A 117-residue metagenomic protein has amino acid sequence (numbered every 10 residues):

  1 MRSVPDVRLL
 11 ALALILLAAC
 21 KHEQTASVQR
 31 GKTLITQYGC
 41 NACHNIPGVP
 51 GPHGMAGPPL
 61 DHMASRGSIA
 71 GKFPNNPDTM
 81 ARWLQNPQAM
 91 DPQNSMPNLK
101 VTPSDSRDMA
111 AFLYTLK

Functional and structural regions predicted by a protein language model:
M1-C20: Sec-dependent bacterial lipoprotein signal peptides
A19, G39, P47, Q88 (+1 more regions): Conserved functional loop/turn residues at catalytic and ligand-binding sites
A19-T36: Electrostatic cytochrome c docking/interface patches
K21-Q24, C43-P50, S65, Q85: Detector for the c-type heme attachment site
G31, Q37-P47, M80, M96 (+1 more regions): The canonical Cys-X-X-Cys-His
G51-K117: Extracytoplasmic electron-transfer domains, predominantly the class I c-type cytochrome c fold
